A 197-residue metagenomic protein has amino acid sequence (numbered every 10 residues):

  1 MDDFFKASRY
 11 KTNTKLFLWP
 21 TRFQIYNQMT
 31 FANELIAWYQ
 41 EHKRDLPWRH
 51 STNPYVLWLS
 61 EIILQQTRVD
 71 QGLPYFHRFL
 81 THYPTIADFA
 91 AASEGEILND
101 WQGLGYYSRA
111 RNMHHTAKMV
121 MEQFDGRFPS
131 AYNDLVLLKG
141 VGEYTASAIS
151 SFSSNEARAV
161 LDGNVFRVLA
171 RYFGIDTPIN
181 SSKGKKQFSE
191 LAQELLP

Functional and structural regions predicted by a protein language model:
M1-D2, D125: Feature targets compositionally biased, intrinsically disordered low-complexity regions with long contiguous runs
D3, Y10-N13, Y26-N27: Intrinsic-disorder-associated, low-complexity terminal segments enriched in Asp/Asn/His/Tyr and depleted of Lys/Arg
Y26, F31-E34, W38-P197: Catalytic cores of DNA base-excision repair glycosylases
